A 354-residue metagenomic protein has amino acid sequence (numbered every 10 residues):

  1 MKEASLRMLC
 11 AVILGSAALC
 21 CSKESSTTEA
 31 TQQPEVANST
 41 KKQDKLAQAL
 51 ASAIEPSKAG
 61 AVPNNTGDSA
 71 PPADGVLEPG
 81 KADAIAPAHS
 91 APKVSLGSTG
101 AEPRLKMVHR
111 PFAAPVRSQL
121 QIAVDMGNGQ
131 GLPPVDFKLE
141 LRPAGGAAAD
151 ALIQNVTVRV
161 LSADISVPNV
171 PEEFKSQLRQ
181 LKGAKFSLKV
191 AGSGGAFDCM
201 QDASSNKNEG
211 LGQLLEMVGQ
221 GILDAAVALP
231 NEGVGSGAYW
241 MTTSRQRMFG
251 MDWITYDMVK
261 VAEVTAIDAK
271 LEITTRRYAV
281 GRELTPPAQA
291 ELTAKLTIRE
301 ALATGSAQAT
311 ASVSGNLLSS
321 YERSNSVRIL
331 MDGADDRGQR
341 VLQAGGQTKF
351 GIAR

Functional and structural regions predicted by a protein language model:
M1-L9: Bacterial N-terminal signal peptides that target proteins for export
E3-A4, A17, S236, F249: Acidic, low-complexity intrinsically disordered regions
L9-A18: Bacterial N-terminal signal peptides
C21-E24: Bacterial signal peptide processing site
E29-R354: Signature of exported/secreted
